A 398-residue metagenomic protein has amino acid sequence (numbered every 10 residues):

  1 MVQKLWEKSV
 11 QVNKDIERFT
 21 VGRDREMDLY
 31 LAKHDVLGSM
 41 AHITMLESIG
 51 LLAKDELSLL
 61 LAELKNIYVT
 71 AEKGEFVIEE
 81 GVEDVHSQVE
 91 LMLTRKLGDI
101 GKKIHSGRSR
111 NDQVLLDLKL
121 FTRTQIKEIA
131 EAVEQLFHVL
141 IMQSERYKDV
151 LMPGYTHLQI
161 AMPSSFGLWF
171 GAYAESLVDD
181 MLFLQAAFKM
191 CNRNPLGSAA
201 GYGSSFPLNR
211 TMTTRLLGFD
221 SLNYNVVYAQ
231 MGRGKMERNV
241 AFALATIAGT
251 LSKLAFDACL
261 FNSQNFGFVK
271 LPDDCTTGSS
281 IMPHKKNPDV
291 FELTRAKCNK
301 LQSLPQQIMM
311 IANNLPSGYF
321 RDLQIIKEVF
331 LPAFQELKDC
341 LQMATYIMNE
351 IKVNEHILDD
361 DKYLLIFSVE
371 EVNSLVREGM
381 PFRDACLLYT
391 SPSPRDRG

Functional and structural regions predicted by a protein language model:
M1-G203, L208-T214, S221, T277-G278 (+1 more regions): A helix-coil-helix interface module used to build multimeric assemblies and to scaffold catalytic/cofactor sites
K119, R123-A130, E134, I141 (+10 more regions): Short amphipathic alpha-helical segments with heptad-repeat character
R210-Q230, G234: Active-site-adjacent "gating/activation" loops or surface patches in catalytic cores
D220-Y228, V269, Q306-S317: A glycine-rich, basic-preceded beta-loop-alpha segment at the flavin cofactor/substrate interface of flavin-utilizing
M236-L251, A255, C259, T276-A333: A conserved active-site cap/scaffold subdomain adjacent to cofactor or substrate pockets
L254, M380-L388: A basic, amphipathic helix-loop patch mediating RNA/tRNA/ribosome contacts
Q302-V369, S374-E378: Long, amphipathic alpha-helical stalk/connector segments used for oligomerization, subunit docking, or mechanical
Y389-G398: Conserved small/polar residues in nucleotide/adenosyl-binding loops
